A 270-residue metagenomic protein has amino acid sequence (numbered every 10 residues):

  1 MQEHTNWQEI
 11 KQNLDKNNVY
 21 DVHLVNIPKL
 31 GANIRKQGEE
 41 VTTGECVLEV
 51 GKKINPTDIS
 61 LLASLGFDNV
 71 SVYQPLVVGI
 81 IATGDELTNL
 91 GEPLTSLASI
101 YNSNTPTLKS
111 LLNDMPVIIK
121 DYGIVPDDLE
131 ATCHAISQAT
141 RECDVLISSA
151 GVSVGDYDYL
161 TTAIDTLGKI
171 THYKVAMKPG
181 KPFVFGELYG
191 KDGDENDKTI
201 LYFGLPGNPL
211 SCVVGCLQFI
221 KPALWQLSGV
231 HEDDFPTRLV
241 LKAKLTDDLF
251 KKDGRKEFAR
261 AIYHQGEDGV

Functional and structural regions predicted by a protein language model:
M1-D121, P126: Short, glycine/charged-enriched hinge/interface segments at domain edges or termini
E3, Y20, T57-D58, D68 (+9 more regions): Structural beta-strand/beta-sheet cores of well-ordered domains, especially the beta-sheet scaffolds that support
V25-I27, N33, T161-T162, D248-F250: Intrinsically disordered, low-complexity segments enriched in polar/charged residues with Gly/Pro, especially when
L30, Q37-E40, N55, Y101-T105 (+11 more regions): Generic structural signal for well-ordered, non-membrane alpha-helical segments in soluble metabolic enzymes
K36, T43-E49, S60-S64, T107-D114 (+7 more regions): Alpha-helical scaffold segments in soluble metabolic enzymes
E39, C46-K53, I59, S64-F67 (+9 more regions): Generic secondary-structure signature for well-ordered alpha-helical cores
V41, D165-V270: Flexible glycine/proline-rich
S71-L205, P209-V214: Helix-rich terminal scaffold detector
